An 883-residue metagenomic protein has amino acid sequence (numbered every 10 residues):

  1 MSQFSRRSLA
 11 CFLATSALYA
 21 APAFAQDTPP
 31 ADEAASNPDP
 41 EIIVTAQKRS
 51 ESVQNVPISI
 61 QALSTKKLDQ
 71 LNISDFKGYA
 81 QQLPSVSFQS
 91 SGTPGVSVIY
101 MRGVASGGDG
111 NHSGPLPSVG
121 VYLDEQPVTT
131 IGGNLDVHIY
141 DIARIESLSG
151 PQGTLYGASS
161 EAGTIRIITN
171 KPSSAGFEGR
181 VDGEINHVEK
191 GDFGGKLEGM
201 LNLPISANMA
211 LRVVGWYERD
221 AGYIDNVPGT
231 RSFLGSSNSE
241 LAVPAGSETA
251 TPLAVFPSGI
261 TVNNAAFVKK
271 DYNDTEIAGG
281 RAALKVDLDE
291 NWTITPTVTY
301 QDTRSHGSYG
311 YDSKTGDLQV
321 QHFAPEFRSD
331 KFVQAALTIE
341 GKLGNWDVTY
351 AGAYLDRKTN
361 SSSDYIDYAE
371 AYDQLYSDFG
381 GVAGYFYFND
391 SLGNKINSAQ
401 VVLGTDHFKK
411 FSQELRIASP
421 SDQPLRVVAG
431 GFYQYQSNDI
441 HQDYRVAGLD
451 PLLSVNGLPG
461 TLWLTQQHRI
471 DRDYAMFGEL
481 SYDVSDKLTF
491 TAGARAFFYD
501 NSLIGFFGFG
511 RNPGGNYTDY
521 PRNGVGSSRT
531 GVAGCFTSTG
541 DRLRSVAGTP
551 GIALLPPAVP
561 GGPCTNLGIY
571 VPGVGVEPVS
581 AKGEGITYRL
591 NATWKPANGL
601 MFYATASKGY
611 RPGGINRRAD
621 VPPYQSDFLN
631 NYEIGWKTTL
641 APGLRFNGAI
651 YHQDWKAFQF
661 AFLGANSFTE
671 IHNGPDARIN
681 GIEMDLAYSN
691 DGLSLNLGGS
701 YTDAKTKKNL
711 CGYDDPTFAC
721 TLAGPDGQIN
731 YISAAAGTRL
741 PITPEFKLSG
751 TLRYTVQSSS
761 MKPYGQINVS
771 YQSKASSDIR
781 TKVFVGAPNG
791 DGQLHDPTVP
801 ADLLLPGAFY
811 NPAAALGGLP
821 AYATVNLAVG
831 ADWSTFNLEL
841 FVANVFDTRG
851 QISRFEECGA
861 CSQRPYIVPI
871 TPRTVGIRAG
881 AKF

Functional and structural regions predicted by a protein language model:
M1-Q82, N202, E290, I294 (+3 more regions): N-terminal Sec signal peptide and the immediately downstream disordered periplasmic leader that contains the TonB box
N37-P40, D691-L693, A704, V769-N789 (+1 more regions): C-terminal beta-signal and adjacent terminal beta-strands/loops of Gram-negative outer-membrane beta-barrel proteins
R49-S52, K66-D69, Q82-S85, S91-P94 (+11 more regions): Outer-membrane beta-barrel pore proteins
E189-S305, K331-Q334, F408-S412, A418-Q434 (+4 more regions): Transmembrane beta-barrel wall of Gram-negative outer-membrane proteins
K285-D289, T299, I417-P420, F432-Q434 (+1 more regions): Structural signature of Gram-negative outer-membrane beta-barrels, strongest in the C-terminal barrel of TonB-dependent
T338-I366, K595-R611, S626-L710: Membrane-embedded beta-barrel scaffold of Gram-negative outer-membrane proteins
F490, A649-D654, H672-T781, R878-K882: Gram-negative outer-membrane beta-barrel transporters
P741-D832, F846: C-terminal beta-barrel architecture of Gram-negative outer-membrane proteins
